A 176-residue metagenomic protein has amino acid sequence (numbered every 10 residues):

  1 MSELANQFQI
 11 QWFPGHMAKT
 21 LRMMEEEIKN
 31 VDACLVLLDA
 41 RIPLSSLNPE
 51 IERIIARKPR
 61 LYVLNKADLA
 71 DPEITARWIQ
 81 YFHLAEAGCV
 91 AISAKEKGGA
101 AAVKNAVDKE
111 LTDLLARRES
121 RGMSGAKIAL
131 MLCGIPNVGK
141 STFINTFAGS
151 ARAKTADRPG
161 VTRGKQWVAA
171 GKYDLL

Functional and structural regions predicted by a protein language model:
M1-A56: N-terminal accessory targeting/assembly segments
H16-L21, G122-M123, F147-L175: Switch I (effector-binding) loop of TRAFAC-class P-loop GTPase G-domains
K29-V31, A56-K58, A126-K127, G164 (+1 more regions): Short loop/turn elements that form and flank the Walker-type P-loop nucleotide-binding site in RecA-like NTPase cores
D32-L38, A56-D68, E86-I92: Conserved beta-strand/loop subsegment of P-loop NTPase cores
L35, L61, L130, D174-L175: Hydrophobic "anchor" residues on beta-strands that sit immediately upstream of conserved functional sites
A67-G134, R152: Canonical P-loop GTPase G-domain recognition
K140: Conserved lysine of the Walker
